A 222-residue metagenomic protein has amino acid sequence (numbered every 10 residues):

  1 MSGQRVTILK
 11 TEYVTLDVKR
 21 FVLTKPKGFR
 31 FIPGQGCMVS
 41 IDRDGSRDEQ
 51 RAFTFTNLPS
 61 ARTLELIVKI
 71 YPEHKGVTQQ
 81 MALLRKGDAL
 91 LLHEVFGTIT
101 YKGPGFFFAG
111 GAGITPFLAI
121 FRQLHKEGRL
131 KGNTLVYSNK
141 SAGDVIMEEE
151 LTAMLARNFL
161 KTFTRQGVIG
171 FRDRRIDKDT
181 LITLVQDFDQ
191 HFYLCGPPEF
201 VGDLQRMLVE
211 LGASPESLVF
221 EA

Functional and structural regions predicted by a protein language model:
M1-S2, A222: Absolute protein N-terminus
S2-K86, N139-S141, T164: Ferredoxin-reductase
E73-A222: FNR/FR-type flavoprotein reductase catalytic core
